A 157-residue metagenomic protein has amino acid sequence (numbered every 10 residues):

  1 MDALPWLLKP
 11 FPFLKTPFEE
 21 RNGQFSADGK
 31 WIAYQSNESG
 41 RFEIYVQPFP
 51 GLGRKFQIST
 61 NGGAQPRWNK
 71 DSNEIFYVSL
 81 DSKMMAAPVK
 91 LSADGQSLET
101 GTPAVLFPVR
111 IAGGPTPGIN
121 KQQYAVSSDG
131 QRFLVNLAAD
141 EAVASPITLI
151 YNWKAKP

Functional and structural regions predicted by a protein language model:
M1-P157: Sequence signature of WD/YWTD-type beta-propeller architectures
